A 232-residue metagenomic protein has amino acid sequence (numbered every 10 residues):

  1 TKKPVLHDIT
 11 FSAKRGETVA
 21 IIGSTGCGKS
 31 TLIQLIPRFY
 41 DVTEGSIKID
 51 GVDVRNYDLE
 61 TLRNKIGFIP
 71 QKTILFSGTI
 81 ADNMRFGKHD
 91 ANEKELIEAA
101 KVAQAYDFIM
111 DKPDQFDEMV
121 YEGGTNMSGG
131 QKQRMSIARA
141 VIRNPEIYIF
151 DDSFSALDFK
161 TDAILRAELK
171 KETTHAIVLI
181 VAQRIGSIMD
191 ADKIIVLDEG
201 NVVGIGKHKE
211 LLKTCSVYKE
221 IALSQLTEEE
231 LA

Functional and structural regions predicted by a protein language model:
T1-A232: ABC-type nucleotide-binding domain
